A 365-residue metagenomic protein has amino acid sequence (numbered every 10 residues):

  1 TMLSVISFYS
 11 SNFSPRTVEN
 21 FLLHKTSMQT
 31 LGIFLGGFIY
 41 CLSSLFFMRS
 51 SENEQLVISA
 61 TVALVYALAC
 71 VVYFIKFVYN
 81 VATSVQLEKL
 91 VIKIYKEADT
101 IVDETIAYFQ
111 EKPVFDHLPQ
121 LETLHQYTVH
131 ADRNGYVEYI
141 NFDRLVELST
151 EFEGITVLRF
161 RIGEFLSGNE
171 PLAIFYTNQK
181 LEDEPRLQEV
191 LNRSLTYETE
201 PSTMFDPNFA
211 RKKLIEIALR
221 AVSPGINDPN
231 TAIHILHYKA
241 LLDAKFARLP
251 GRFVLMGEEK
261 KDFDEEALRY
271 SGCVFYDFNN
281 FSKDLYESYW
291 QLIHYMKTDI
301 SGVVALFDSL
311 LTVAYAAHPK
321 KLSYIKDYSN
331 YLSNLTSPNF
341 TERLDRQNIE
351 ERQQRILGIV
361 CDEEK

Functional and structural regions predicted by a protein language model:
T1-M48, I75-V78, A218: Transmembrane alpha-helix detector for multi-pass membrane proteins
V5-Y9, N53, V62-A69, Y276: Alpha-helix capping and helix-loop boundary segments enriched in small/acidic/polar residues
L22-T26, V57-Y73: Small-residue-enriched core segments of transmembrane alpha-helices in multipass membrane transport and channel
S44, A67-S84: Alpha-helical transmembrane segments and their immediate juxtamembrane interface regions
E52-Q55, A60, Y79-V157, R161 (+2 more regions): Short basic (Lys/Arg) and small-residue
